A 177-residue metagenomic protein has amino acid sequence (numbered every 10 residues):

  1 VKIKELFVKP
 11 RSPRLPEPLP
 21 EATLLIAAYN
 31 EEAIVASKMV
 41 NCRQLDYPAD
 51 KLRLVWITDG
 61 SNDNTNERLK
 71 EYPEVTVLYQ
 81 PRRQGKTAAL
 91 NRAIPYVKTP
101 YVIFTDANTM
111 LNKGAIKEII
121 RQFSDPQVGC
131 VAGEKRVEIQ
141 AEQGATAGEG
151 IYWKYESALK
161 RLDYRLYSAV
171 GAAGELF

Functional and structural regions predicted by a protein language model:
V1-P18: N-terminal membrane-anchoring/stem segments of glycan-assembly enzymes
P20-T23, R53: Cell-envelope/extracellular polymer assembly enzymes that use nucleotide-activated donors
A33-S37, N62-E71, G114: Acidic helix N-cap motif at the loop->helix transition within catalytic regions of sugar-transfer enzymes
V40-K51: Short, acidic, metal-binding catalytic loop of nucleotide-sugar glycosyltransferases
N41, T58-N66, R82, T109: A conserved acidic beta->alpha catalytic loop
Q80-V97, K117, K154, G171: Glycine-rich, basic loop-to-helix element that forms the pyrophosphate-binding segment of sugar-nucleotide handling
V102: Short aromatic/hydrophobic "clamp" motif used to bind/position activated sugar donors
K113-A147: Conserved donor NDP-sugar-binding/catalytic core segment of glycosyltransferases
